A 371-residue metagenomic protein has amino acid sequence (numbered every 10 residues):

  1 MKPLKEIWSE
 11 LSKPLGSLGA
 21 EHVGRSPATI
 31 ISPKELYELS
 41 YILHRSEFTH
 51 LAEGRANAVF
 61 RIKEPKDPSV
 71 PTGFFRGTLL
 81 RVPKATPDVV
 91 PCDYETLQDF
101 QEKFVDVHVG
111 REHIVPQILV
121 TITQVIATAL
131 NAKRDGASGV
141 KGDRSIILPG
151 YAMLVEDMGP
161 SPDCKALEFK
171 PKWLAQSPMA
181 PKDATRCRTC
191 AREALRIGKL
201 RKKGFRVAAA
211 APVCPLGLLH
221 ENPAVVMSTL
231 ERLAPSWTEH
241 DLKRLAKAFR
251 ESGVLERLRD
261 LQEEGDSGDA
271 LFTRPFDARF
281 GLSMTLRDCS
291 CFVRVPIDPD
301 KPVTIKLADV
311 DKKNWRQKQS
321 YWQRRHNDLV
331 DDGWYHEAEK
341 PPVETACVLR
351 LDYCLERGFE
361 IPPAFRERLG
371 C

Functional and structural regions predicted by a protein language model:
K2-E53, N57-C371: Polybasic, positively charged surfaces/segments
